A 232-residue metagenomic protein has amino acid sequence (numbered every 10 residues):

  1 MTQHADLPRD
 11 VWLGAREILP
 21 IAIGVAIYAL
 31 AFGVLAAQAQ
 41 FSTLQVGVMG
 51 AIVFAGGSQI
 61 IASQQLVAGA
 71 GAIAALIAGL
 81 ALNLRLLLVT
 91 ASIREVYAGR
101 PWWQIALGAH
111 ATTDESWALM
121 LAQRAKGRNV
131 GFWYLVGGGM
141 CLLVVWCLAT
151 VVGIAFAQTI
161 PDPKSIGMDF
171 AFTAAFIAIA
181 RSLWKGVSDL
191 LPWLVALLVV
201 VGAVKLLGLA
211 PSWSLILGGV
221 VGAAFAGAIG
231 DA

Functional and structural regions predicted by a protein language model:
M1-V53, Q64-G79: Helix-loop-helix hairpins and the membrane-proximal interhelical loops of multi-pass alpha-helical transport proteins
T2-Q3, L76-S165, D169: Helix-loop-helix junctions within the multi-pass membrane cores of secondary transporters/permeases
I27-A31, L44, A55-A62, R85-L88 (+2 more regions): Transmembrane helix boundary and interhelical junction motifs in multipass membrane proteins
G33-A37, R94, A98, A125 (+6 more regions): Membrane-water interface at transmembrane helix exits
S42-G47, G71-A74, G99-Q104, V130-G131 (+2 more regions): Membrane-helix interface segments
F54-S58, A81-L88, A174-I179, V200-G202 (+1 more regions): Alpha-helical transmembrane segments and their membrane-interface exit regions
N129-I216: Membrane-embedded alpha-helical modules
